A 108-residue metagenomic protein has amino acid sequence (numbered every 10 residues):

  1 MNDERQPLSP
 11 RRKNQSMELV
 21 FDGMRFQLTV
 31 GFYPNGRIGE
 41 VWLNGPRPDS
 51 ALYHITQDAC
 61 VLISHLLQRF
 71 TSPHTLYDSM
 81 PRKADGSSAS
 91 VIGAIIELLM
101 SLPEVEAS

Functional and structural regions predicted by a protein language model:
M1-S108: Long, C-terminal-biased catalytic regions of enzyme "large/alpha" subunits
